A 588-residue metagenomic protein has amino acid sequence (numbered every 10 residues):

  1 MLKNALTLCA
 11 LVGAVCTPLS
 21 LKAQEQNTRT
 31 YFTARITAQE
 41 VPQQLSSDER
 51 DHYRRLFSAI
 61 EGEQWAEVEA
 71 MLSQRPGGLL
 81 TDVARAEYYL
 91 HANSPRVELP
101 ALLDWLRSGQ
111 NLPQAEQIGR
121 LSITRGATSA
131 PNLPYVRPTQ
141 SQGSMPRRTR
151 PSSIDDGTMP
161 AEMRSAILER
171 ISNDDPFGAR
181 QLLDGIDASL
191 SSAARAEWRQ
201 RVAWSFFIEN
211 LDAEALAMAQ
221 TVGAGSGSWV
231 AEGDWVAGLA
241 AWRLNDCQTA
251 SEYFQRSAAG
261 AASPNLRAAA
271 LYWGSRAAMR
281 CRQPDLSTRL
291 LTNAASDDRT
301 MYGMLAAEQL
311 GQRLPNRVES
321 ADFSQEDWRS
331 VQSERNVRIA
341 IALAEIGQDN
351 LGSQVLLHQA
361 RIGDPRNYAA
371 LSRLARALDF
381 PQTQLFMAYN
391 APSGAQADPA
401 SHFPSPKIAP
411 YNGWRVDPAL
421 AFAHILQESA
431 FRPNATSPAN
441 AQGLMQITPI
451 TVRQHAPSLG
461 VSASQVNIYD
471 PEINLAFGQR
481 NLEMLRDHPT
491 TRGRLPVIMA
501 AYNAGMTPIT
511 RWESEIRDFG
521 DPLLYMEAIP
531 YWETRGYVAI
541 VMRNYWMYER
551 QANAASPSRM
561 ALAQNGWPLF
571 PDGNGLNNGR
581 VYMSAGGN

Functional and structural regions predicted by a protein language model:
P18-S20: N-terminal signal peptide c-region/cleavage motif recognized by signal peptidases
Q24, T33-A127, V136, A188 (+5 more regions): Alpha-helical, heptad-rich or low-complexity scaffold/stalk segments that mediate oligomerization or tethering
Q24-A84, P131-S172, V318-D327, V331-S333 (+1 more regions): N-terminal leader/linker segments that initiate helical-solenoid repeat arrays
R29-F32, F57-A66, N93-L99, Q140-S144 (+6 more regions): Helix-turn-helix repeat elements of alpha-solenoid scaffolds
P76, Q110, I154-D155, L190 (+4 more regions): Structural signature of alpha-solenoid helical repeat scaffolds
A86-L90, L99-A115, L121, I186 (+12 more regions): Catalytic glycan-binding domains that act on GlcNAc-containing polysaccharides
